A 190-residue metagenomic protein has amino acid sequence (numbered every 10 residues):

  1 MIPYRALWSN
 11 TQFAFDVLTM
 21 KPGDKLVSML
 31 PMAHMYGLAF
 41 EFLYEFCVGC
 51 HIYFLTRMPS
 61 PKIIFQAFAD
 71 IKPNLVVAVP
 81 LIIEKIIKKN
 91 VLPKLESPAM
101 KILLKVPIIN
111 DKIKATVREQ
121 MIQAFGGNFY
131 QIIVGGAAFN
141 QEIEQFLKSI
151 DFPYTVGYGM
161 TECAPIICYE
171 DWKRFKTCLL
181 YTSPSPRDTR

Functional and structural regions predicted by a protein language model:
M1-S9: Conserved AMP-binding A3 loop
P3-Y4, P61, P186: Structural motif detector for alpha-helix initiation sites
W8-K25, M32-E119, P153: Conserved AMP-binding/adenylation subdomain of ANL enzymes
P22-D24, K176-L179: Short acidic capping loops at alpha-helix termini that bridge into adjacent secondary structure
L26, Y36, Y169-E170, S183: Transmitter module of two-component histidine kinases
M29, L55, V134-G135, C178: Thr-Gly-centered strand-to-loop micro-motif
N74-V77, I87-F175: Gly/Ser/Thr-rich phosphate-binding loop
Y181-R190: Single conserved hydrophobic/aromatic residue that forms the stacking wall/gate of nucleotide- or nucleobase-binding
